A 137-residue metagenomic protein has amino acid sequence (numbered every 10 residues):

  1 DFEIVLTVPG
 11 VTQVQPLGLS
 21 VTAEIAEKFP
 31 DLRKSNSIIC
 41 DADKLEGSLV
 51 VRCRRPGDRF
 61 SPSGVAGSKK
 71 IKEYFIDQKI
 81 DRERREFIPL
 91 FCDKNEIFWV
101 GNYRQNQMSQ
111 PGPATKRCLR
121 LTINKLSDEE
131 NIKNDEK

Functional and structural regions predicted by a protein language model:
D1-K137: AMP-forming adenylation/ATP pyrophosphatase catalytic core
